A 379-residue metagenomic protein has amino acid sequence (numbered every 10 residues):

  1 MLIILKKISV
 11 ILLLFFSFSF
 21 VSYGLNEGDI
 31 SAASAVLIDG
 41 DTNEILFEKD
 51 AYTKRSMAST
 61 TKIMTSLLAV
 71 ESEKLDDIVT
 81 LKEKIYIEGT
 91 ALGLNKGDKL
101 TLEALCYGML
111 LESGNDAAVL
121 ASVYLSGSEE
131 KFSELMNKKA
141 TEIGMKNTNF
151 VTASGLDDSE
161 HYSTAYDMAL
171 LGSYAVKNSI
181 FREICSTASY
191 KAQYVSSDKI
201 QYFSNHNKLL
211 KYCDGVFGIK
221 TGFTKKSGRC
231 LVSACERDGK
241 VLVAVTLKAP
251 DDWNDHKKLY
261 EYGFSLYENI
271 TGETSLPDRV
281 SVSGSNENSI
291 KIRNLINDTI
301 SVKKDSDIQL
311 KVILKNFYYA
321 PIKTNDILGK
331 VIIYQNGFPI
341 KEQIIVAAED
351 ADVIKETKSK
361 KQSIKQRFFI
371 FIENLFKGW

Functional and structural regions predicted by a protein language model:
M1, L13, E268-G272: Residue-level signal for secondary-structure boundary elements
I3-I4, S59: Short alpha-helical segments used as structural interaction elements across diverse proteins
I4-G24: Sec-dependent N-terminal signal peptides of Gram-positive bacterial secreted proteins and lipoproteins
F15, N26-G28, C235, P321-I322: Sterically constrained small-residue positions within well-ordered secondary structures of folded domains
F18-S19, K74, Y267: Hydrophobic alpha-helical membrane context
S22-S179: Active-site-adjacent loops and short helices of periplasmic peptidoglycan-processing enzymes
M145-K146, S159-Y162, Y166-W379: Domain-terminus/edge residues, biased toward the C-terminal soluble/receptor-binding domains of extracytoplasmic
